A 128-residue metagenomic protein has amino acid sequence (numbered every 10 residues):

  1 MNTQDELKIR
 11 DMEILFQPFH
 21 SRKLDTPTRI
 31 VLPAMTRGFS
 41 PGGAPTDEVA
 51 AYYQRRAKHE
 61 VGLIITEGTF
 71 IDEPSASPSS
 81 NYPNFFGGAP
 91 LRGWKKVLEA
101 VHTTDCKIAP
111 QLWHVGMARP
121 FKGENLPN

Functional and structural regions predicted by a protein language model:
M1-N128: Flavin-dependent oxidoreductase catalytic cores
